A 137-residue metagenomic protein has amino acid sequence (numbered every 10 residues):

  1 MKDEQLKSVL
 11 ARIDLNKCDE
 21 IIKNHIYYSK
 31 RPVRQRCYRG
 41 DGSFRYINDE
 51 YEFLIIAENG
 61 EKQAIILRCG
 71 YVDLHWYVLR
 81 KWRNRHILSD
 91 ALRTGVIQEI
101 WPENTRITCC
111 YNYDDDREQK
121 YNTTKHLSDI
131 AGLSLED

Functional and structural regions predicted by a protein language model:
M1-G40: Short amphipathic alpha-helix that is part of the acyltransferase structural core
L15-N16, Q98, P102: Inter-domain helical "communication" segments and dimerization helices that couple sensory or membrane-embedded modules
Y38, S43-I65: Conserved beta-hairpin
Y51, P102-T105: Short, high-confidence coil segments that cap the C-terminus of an alpha-helix and link into the following beta-strand
Q63-W76, E103: A conserved beta-turn-beta hairpin within the catalytic core of GNAT-like acetyltransferases that forms part
D73-L88: A short, internal acetyl-CoA/4′-phosphopantetheine-binding micro-motif in the GNAT/acyltransferase core
N84-I100: Conserved acetyl-CoA-binding loop-helix of GNAT-fold acetyltransferases
R106-D129, S134: Conserved beta-strand-loop-alpha-helix junction that forms the acyl-donor binding cleft
